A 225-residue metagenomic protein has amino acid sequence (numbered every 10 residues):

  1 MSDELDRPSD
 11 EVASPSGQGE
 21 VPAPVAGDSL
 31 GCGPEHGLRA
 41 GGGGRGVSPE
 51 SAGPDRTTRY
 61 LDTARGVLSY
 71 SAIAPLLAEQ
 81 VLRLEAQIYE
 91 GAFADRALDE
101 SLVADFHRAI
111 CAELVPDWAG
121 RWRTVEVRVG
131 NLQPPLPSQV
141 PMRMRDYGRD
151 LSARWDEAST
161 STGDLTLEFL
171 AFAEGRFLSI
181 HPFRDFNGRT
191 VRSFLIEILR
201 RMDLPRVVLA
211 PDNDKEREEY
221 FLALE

Functional and structural regions predicted by a protein language model:
M1-E225: FIC/Doc superfamily catalytic core
